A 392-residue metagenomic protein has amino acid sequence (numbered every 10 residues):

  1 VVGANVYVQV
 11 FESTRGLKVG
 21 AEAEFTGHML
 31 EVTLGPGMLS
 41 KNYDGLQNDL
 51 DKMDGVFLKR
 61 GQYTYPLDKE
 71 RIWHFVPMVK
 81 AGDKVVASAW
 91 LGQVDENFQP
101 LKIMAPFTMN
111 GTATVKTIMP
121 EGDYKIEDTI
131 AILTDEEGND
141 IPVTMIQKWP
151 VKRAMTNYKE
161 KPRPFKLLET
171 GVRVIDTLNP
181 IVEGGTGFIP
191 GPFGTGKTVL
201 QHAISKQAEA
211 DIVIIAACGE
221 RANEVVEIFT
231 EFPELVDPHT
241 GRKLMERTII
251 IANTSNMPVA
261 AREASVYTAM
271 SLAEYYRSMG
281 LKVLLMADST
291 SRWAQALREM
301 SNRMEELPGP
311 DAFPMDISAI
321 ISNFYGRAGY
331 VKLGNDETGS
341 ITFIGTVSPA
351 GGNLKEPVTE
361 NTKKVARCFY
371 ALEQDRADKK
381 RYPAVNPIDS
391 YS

Functional and structural regions predicted by a protein language model:
V1-K59: N-terminal accessory targeting/assembly segments
V2, Q9-T14, G27-H28, G45-L46 (+3 more regions): A structural micro-motif recognizing beta-strand termini and the immediately following turn/loop segments
N5-V6, G16-L17, L30-V32, N48-K52 (+10 more regions): Short beta-strands and strand-coil junctions in structured, solvent-facing domains, enriched
T26, G45, V94, L133-T134 (+1 more regions): Residue-level recognition of conserved beta-strand edge/terminus positions
Y43, Q47-L50, V86, V182 (+1 more regions): Membrane-embedded alpha-helical core segments of multi-pass
M53-E96, L101-T108, A113-V115, K125-G185 (+3 more regions): P-loop NTPase nucleotide-binding/switch module
T177-L178, G184-S392: P-loop NTPase catalytic core
